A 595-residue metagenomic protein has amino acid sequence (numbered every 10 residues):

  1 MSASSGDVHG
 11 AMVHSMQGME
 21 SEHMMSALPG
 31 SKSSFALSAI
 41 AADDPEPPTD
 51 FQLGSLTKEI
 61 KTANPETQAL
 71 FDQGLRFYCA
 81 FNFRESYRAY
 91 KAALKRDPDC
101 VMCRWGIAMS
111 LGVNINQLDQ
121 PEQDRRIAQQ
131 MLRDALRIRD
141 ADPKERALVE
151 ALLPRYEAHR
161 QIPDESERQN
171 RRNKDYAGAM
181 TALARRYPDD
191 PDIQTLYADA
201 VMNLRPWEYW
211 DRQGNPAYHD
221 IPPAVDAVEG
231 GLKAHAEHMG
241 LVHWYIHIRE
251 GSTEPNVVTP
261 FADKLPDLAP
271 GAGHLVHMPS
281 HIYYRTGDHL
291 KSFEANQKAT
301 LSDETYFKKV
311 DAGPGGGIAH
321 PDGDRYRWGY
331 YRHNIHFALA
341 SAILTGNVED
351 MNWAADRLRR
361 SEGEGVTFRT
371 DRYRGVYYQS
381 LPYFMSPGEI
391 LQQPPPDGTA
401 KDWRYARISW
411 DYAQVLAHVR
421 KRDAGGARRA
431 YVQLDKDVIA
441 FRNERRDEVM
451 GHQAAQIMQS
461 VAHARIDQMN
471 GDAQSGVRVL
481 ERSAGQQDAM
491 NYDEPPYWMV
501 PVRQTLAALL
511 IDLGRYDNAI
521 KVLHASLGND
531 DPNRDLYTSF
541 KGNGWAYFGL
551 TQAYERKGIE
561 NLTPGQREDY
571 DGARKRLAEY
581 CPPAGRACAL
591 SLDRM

Functional and structural regions predicted by a protein language model:
S2-Y245, T253-P255, D263, D267-A269 (+10 more regions): N-terminal alpha-helical interaction modules that lie
Q68, M102, E150, G240 (+10 more regions): Residue register of alpha-helical TPR repeats
A262-D263, P270, H274, S280-R285 (+1 more regions): Catalytic cores of extracellular degradative/oxidative enzymes
K308, I335: Phosphate/diphosphate-binding loops
G315-G329, G375-Q379, M450-Q459, Q504: Carbohydrate-binding/catalytic loop surfaces
G388, Y412, G425, V432 (+6 more regions): Feature representing long, continuous alpha-helical segments
K521, A525-L527, D531-M595: C-terminal non-catalytic interaction modules
